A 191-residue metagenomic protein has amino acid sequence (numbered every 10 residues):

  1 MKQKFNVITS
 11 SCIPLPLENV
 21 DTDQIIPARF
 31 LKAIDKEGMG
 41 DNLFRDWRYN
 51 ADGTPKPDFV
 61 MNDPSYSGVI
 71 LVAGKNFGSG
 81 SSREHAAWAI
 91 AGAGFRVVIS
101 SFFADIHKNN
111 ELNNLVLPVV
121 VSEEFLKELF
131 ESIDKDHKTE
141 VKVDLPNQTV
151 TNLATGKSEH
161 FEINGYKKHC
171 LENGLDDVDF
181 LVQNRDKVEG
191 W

Functional and structural regions predicted by a protein language model:
M1-S81, H85-W191: Cytosolic catalytic domains that perform sulfur/thiol-centered chemistry
